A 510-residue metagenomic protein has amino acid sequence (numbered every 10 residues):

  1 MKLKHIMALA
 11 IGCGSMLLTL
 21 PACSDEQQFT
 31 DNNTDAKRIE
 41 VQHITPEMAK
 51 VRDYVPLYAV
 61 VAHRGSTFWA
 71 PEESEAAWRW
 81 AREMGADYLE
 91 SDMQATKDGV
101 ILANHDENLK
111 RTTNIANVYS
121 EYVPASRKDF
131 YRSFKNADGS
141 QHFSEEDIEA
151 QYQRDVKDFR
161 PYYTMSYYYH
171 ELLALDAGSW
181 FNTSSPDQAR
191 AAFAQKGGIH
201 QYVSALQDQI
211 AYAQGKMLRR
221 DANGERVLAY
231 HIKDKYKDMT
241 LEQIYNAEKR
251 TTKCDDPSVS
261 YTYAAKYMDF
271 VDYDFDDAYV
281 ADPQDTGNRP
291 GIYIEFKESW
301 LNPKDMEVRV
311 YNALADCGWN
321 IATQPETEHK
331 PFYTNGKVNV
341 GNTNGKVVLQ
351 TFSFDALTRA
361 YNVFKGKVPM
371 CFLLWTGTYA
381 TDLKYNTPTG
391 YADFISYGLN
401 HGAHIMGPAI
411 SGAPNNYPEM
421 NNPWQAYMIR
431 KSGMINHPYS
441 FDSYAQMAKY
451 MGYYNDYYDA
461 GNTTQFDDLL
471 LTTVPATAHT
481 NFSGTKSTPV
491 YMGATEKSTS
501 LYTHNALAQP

Functional and structural regions predicted by a protein language model:
M1-A10: Bacterial N-terminal signal peptides that target proteins for export
G12, M16-L17: Residue-level signal for mature regions of secreted extracellular proteins and peptides
L18-A22: C-terminal motif of bacterial Sec signal peptides marking the signal peptidase cleavage site
C23-P510: Phosphate-group recognition and catalysis centered on beta-loop-alpha active-site segments
